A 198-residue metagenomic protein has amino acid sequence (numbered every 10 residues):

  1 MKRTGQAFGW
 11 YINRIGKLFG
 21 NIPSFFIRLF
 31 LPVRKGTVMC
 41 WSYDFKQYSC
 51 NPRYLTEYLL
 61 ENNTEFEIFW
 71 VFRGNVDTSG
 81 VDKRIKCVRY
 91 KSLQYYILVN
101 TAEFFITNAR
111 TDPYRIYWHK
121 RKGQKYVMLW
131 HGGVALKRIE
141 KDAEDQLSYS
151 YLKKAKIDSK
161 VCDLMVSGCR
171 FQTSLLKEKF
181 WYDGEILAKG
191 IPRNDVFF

Functional and structural regions predicted by a protein language model:
M1-Y96: N-terminal pre-catalytic "stem/leader" segment of glycosyltransferase-like enzymes
K2-S24, L136-F198: A nucleotide-sugar donor-handling region in carbohydrate enzymes
G36, N100-E103, D163: Conserved acidic residues
M39, E67-W70, V127, L164 (+1 more regions): A structural signal for isolated positions on well-ordered beta-strands in alpha/beta enzyme cores
R53-E57, R84-K153: Extended catalytic core of nucleotide-activated donor transferases of GT-like folds
T64, R121-Y126, C162, D183-G184: A short helix->loop->beta-strand "cap" motif at the edges of active sites that frequently abuts
F66-R73, F105-T107, M165-S167: Short, hydrophobic beta-strand segments that form beta-sheet elements in well-ordered domains
F72-T78, A109-P113, R170-T173: Short, polar loop motifs at secondary-structure junctions
